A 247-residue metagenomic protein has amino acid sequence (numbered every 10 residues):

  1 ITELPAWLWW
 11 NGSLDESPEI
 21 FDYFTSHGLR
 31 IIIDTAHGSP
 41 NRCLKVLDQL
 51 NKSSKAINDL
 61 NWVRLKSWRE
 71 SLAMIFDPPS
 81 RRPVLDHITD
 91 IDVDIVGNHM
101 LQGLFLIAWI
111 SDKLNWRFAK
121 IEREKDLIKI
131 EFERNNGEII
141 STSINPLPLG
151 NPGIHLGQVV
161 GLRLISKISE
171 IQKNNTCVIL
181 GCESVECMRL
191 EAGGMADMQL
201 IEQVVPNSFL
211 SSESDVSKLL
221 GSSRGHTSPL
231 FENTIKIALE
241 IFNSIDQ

Functional and structural regions predicted by a protein language model:
I1-R82, T176-Q247: Extended, well-ordered protein cores
T25, L85, L156-Q158: A short, structural micro-pattern
L65-F132, I139: ATP/pyrophosphate-binding catalytic subdomain of soluble kinases
L106-C182: Internal helical hairpin/lid segments
